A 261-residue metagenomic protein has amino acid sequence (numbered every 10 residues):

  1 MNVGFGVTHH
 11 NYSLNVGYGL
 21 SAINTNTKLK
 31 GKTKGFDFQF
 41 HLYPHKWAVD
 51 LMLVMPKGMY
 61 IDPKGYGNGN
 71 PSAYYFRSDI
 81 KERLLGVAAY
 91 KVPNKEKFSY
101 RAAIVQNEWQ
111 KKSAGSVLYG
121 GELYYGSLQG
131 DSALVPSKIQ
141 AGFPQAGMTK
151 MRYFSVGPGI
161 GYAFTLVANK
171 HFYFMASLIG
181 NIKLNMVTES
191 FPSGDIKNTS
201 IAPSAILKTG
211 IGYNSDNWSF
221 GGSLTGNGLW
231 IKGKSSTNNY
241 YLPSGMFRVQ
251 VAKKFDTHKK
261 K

Functional and structural regions predicted by a protein language model:
F5, L14-V16, F40, V49-L51 (+7 more regions): Membrane-embedded beta-strand positions of outer-membrane beta-barrel proteins
H9-S13, Y18-N24, P44-K46, L53-M59 (+6 more regions): Transmembrane beta-strands of outer-membrane beta-barrel pores
H10-L14, F36, H45-V49, R83-L85 (+5 more regions): Outer-envelope beta-barrel architecture signal
S21-N26, N70-S78, I104-V105, P144-K150 (+2 more regions): Extracellular loop and loop/strand-boundary signature of outer-membrane beta-barrel proteins
L29-T33, S78-E82, Q110-A114, T149-G157 (+2 more regions): Transmembrane beta-barrel outer-membrane domains
H41-M151, T225: Outer-membrane pore/translocation modules
V87-A89, P243-K261: Outer-membrane beta-barrel "beta-signal"
Y124-K208, G212-N217: Outer-membrane beta-barrel transmembrane domain signature
